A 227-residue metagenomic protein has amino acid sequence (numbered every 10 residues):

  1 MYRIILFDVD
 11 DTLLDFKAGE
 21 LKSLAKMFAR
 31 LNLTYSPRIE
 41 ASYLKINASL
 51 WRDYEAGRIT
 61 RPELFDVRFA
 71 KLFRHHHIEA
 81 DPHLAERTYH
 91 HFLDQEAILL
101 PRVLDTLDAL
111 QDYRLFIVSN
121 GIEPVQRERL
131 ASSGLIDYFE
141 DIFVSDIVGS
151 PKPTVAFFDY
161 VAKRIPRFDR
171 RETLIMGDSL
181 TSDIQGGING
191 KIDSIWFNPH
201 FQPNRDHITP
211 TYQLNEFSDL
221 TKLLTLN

Functional and structural regions predicted by a protein language model:
M1-I5, A18, A80, L104 (+3 more regions): Asp-based, Mg2+/Mn2+-dependent phosphohydrolase catalytic module
Y2-V9, L13-P101: N-terminal helical cap/lid subdomain that shapes the substrate entry/recognition surface in HAD-like hydrolases
K26-L31, T106-Y113: A short, Lys/Arg-enriched amphipathic alpha-helix followed by its capping loop at the start of a domain
G57-R58, Q95, R114-L115, R171-E172: A generic structural signal for short
